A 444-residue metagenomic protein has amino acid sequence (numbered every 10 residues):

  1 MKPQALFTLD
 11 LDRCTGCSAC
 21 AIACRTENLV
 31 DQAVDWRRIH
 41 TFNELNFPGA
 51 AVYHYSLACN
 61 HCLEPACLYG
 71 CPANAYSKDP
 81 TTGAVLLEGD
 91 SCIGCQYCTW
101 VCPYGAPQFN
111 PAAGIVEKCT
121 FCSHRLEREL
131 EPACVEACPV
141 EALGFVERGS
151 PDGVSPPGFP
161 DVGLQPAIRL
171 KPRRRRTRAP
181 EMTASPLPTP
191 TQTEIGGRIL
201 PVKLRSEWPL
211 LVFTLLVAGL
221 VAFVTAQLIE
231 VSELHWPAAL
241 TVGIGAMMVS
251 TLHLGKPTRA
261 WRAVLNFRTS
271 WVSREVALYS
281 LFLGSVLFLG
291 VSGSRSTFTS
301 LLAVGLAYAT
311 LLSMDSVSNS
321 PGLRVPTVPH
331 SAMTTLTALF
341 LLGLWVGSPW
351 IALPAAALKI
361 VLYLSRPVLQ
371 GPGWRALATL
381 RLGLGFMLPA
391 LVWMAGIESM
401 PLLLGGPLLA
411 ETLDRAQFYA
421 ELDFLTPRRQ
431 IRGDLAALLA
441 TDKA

Functional and structural regions predicted by a protein language model:
M1-A84, D90-V101, G105: Ferredoxin-type iron-sulfur electron-transfer modules and their immediate structural context
F7, A184-E194, A226-E233, V249-G255 (+2 more regions): Hydrophobic alpha-helical transmembrane segments
D35, A179-E233, P237-L240, A420-F424 (+2 more regions): N-terminal signal-anchor module of multipass membrane proteins
N43-H61, D90-S91, T99-S206, L210: Flanking helices and flexible, charged tails adjoining ferredoxin-like Fe-S electron-transfer domains in multi-subunit
C134, G149-S150, P157-G158, P401-G406 (+1 more regions): Composition- and surface-driven signal marking solvent-exposed, interaction-prone regions in large proteins
L204-G219, A226-L234, T269-W271, A277-D414 (+1 more regions): Long, contiguous internal "core" modules enriched in hydrophobic/ aromatic residues
L234-Y279, S285: Membrane helical hairpin/interfacial module
L254-P257, L413-R428: Juxtamembrane/interface segments at transmembrane-helix termini
